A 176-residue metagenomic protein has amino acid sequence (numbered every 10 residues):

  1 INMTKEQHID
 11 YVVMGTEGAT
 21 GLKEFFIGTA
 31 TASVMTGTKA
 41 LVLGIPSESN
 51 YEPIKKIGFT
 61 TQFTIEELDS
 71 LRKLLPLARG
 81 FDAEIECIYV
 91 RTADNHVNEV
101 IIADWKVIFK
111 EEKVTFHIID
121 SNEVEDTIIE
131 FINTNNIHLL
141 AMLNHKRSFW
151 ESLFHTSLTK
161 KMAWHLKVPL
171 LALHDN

Functional and structural regions predicted by a protein language model:
I1-N50, N133-N176: Gly/Ser-rich helix-loop-strand patches that form or flank binding pockets for ribonucleotide-derived cofactors
M14, P46, Q62, F116 (+1 more regions): Small/polar loops that bind or transfer phosphate-bearing groups
E24, E67, S121-N122, S152: A conditional alpha-helix N-cap/helix-loop micro-motif detector
A30, I101, E123-I129, S157-L158: Short acidic active-site motifs
T36-T38, S47-I88, D94-E112, T134: Short acidic/Ser/Thr-enriched loop-to-helix initiation segments
L43, E86-I88, T115-D120, L171: General small-molecule cofactor/ligand-binding pocket signal
L74, W105, I128, T159-M162: Aromatic/hydrophobic pocket-lining residues that form π-stacking "cages" and hydrophobic walls in ligand
